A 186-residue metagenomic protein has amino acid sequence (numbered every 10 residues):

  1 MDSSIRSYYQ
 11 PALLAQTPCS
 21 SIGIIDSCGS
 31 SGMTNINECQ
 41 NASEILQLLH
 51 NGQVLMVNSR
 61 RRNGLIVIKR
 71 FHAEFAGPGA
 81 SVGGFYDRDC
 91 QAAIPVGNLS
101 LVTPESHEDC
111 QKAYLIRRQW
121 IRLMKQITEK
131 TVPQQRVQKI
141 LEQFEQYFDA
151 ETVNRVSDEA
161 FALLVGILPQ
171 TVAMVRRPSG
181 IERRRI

Functional and structural regions predicted by a protein language model:
M1-L101: DNA-contacting interfaces and partner/effector-binding or oligomerization modules in DNA-centric proteins
T17, T34, T103, T128-T131 (+2 more regions): Residue-identity detector for threonine
Q111-L164, S179: Polybasic "coupling" helices that flank or enter modular domains
V172, R176-S179: DNA major-groove recognition helix of helix-turn-helix
R183-I186: Short Lys/Arg-enriched helix C-cap and helix-to-coil transition segments that create basic nucleic-acid-contact patches
